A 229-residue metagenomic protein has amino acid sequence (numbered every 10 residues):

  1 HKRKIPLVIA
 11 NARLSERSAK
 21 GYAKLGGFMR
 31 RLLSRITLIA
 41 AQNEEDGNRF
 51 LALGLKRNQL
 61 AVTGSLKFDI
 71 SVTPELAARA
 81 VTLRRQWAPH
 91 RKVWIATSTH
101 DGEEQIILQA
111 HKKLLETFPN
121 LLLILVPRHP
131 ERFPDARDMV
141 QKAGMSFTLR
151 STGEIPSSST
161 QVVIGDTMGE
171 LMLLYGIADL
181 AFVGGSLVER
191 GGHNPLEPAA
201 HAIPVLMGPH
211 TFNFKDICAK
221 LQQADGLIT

Functional and structural regions predicted by a protein language model:
H1-T229: Nucleotide-activated sugar donor-binding and catalytic core shared by glycosyltransferases and related lipid-linked
